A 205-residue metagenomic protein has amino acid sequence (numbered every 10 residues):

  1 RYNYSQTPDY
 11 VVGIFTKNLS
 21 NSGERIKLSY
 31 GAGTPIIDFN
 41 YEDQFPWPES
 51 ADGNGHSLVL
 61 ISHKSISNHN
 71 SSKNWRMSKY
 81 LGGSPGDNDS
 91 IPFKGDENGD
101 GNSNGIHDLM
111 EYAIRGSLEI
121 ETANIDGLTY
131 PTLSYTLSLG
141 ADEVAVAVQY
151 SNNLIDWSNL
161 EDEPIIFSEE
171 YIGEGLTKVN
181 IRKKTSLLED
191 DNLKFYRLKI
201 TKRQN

Functional and structural regions predicted by a protein language model:
R1-D100, K199: Intrinsically disordered, low-complexity linkers and terminal tails enriched in Ser/Thr/Pro/Gly with interspersed basic
S84-N205: Short, composition-biased motifs enriched in small/polar/acidic residues
